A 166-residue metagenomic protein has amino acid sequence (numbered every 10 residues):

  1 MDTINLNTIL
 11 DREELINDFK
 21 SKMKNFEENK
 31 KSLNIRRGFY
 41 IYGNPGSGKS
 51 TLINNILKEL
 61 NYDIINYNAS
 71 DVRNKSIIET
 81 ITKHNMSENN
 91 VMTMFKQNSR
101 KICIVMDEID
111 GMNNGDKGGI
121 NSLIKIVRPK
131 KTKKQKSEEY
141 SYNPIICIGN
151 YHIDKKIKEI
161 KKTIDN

Functional and structural regions predicted by a protein language model:
D2-R37, E88-V91: Pre-Walker A (pre-P-loop) alpha-helix and adjacent loop at the N terminus of AAA/AAA+ ATPase modules, a conserved
I4-I9, I41, I65, N166: A detector of helix-start/N-cap boundary segments at the beginnings of structured domains
E14, D18-S21, T51-N55, I77-T80 (+2 more regions): Acidic, Ser/Thr-rich intrinsically disordered and amphipathic helical segments
F26, K30-K31, N55-I56, M92-K96 (+1 more regions): Beta-strand elements of modular eukaryotic interaction domains
F26, L60, V127-K130: Active-site catalytic pocket residues across diverse enzymes, especially alpha/beta-hydrolases
L33-I41, R100, N143: Pre-Walker A (Motif I) flank of P-loop NTPase domains
R36-Y67: Walker A/P-loop
N68-N166: Non-catalytic interfacial helical region
